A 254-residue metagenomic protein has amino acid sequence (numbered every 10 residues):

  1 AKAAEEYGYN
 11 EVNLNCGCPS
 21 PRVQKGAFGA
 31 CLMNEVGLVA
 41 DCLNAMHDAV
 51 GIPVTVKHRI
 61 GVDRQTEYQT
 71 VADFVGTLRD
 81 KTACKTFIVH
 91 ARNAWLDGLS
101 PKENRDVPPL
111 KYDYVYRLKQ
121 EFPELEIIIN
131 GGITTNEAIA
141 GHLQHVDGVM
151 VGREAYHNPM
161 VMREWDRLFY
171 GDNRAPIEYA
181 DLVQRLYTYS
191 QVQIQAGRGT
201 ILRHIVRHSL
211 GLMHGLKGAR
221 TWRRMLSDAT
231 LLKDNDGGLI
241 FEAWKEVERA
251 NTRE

Functional and structural regions predicted by a protein language model:
A1-T55, I60-E67: Active-site beta->alpha loop and helix N-cap motifs at the rims of alpha/beta catalytic domains
N10-S20, K81-A94, V151-A155: Non-cysteine beta-strand/loop elements that form the S-adenosyl-L-methionine
P21-L38, Y68-Q69, G98-K111, G171-N173: Glycine-rich tight-turn/loop motif centered on a GG-T
C31, E35, K57, N104-V107 (+2 more regions): Glycine- and other small-residue-rich loops at beta-strand/loop junctions that grip anionic moieties
D41-N44, A49-G51, V62-R64, Y68-T86 (+2 more regions): Alpha/beta catalytic cores of nucleotide-metabolism and tRNA/nucleoside-modifying enzymes
P53-R59, V89-A91, L96: Short beta-strands and strand-loop turn motifs
